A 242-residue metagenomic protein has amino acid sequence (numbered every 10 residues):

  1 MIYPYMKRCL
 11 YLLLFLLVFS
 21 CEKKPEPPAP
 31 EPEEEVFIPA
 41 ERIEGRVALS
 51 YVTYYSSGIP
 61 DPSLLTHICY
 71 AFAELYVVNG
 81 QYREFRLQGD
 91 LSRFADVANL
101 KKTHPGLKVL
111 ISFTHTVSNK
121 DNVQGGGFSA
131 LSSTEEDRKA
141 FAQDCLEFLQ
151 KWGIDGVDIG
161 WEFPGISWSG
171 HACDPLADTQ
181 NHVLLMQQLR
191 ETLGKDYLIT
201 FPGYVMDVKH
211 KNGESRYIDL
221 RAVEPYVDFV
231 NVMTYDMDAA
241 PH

Functional and structural regions predicted by a protein language model:
K7-L12: Sec-dependent signal peptide recognition, specifically the positively charged N-region followed immediately by
V18-S20: C-terminal motif of bacterial Sec signal peptides marking the signal peptidase cleavage site
E22-K24: Bacterial signal peptide processing site
P27-L149: Glycan-recognition patch characteristic of GH18 chitinases/ENGases and related GlcNAc/peptidoglycan-binding proteins
G45-R46, P105-V109, G153-V157, K195-Y197 (+1 more regions): Short, well-ordered coil/turn segments that N-cap beta-strands
V52, F72, I111-H115, W161-F163 (+2 more regions): A cross-domain feature marking catalytic cores of carbohydrate-active enzymes and several ubiquitous metabolic/repair
I68, I111, I159, L189 (+1 more regions): Conserved, mostly hydrophobic/aromatic
V78-S92, P164-H242: Substrate-binding surface in catalytic domains of secreted glycosidases
